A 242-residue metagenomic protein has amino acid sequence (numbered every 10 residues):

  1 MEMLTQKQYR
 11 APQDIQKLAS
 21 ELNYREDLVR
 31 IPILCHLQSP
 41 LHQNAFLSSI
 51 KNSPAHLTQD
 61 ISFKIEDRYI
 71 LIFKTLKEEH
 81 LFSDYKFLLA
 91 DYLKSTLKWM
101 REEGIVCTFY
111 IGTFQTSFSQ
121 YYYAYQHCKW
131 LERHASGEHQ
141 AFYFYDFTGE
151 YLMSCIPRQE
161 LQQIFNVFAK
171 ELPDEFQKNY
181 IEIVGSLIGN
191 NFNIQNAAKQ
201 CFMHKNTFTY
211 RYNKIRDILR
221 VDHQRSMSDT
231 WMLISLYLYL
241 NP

Functional and structural regions predicted by a protein language model:
M1-T5: Short, charged amphipathic alpha-helical surface segments
K7-N23, S48-N52: Short regulatory alpha-helical coupling segments that immediately precede and/or link into cyclic nucleotide signaling
N23-R25, R133-H134: A general structural signal for short secondary-structure junctions and capping/turn motifs
R25-L41: Catalytic-site or vestigial catalytic-site microsegments of nucleotide-handling domains
R30, L41, K51-P242: Cytosolic nucleotide-utilizing catalytic cores of signal-transduction proteins
N44-A45: Ser/Thr-Pro-rich, acidic low-complexity intrinsically disordered regions of eukaryotic RNA-binding
